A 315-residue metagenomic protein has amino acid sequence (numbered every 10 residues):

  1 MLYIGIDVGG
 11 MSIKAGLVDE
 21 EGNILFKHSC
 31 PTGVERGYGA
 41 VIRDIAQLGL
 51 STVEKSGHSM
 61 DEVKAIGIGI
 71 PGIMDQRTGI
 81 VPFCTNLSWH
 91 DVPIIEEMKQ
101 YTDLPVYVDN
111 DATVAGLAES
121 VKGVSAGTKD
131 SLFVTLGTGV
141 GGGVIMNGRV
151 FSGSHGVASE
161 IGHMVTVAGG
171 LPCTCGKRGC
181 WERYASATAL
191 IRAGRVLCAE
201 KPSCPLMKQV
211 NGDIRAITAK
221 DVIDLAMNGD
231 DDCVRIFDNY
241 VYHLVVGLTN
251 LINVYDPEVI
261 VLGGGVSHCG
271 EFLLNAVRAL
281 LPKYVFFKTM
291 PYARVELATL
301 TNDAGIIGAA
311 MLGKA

Functional and structural regions predicted by a protein language model:
M1-A65, D75-T78, I95-V106, A118-T128 (+3 more regions): ATP-binding/phosphotransfer module of carbohydrate and carboxylate kinases, centering on a glycine-rich
D7, G67-P71, F133-G139, G143-I145: Short beta-strand segments
M11, V114, T138-G141, I161 (+1 more regions): Conserved A3 ("GATE") glycine/threonine-rich loop of ANL adenylate-forming enzymes
H28-C30, T85, S154: Short hydrophobic alpha-helix segments
P31-V34, W89, A158-E160: A short acidic/small-residue loop/turn micro-motif
V81-H90: Conserved phosphate-binding/catalytic loop of the ribokinase/pfkB sugar-kinase fold
V108-A112: Short loop/edge segments at beta-strand edges and connector loops that shape dinucleotide/nucleotide cofactor-binding
V144-E160: Short, charged low-complexity linear segments at domain edges
